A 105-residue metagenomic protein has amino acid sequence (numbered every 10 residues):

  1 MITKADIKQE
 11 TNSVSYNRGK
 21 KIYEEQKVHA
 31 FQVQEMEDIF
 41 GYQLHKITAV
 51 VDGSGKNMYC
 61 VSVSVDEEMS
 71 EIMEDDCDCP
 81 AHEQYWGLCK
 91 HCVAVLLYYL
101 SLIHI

Functional and structural regions predicted by a protein language model:
M1-I103: Long, low-complexity, compositionally biased intrinsically disordered regions
